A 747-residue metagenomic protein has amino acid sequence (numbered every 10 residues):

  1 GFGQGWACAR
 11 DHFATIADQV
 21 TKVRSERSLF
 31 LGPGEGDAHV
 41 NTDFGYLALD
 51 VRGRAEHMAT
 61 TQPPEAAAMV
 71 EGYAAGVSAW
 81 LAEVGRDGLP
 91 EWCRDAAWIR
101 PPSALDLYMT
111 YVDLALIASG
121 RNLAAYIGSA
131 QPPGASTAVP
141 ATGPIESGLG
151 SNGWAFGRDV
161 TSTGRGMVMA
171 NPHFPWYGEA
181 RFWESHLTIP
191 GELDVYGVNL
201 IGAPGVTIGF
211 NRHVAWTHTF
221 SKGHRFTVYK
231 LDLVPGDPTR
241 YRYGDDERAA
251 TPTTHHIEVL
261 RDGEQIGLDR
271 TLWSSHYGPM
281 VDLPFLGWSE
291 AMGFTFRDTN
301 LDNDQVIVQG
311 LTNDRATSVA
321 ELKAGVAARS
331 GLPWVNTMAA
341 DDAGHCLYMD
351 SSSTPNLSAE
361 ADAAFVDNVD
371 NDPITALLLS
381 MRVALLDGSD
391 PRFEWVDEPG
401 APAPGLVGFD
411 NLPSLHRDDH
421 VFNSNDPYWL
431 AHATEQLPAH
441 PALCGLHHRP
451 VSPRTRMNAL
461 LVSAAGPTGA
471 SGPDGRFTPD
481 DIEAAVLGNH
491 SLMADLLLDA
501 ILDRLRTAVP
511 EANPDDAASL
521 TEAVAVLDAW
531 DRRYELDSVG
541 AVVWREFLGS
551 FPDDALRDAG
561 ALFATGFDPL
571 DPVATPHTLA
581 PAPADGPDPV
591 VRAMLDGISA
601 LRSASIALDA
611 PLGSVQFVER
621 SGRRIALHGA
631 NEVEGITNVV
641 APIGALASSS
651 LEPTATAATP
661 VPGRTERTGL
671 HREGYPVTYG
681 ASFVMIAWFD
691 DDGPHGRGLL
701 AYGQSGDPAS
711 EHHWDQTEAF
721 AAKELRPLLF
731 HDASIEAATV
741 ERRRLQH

Functional and structural regions predicted by a protein language model:
G1-L496, L502, N513-D516, E522-H747: C-terminal/peripheral segments of proteins
A500-A508: Distinct, well-ordered alpha-helical segments
